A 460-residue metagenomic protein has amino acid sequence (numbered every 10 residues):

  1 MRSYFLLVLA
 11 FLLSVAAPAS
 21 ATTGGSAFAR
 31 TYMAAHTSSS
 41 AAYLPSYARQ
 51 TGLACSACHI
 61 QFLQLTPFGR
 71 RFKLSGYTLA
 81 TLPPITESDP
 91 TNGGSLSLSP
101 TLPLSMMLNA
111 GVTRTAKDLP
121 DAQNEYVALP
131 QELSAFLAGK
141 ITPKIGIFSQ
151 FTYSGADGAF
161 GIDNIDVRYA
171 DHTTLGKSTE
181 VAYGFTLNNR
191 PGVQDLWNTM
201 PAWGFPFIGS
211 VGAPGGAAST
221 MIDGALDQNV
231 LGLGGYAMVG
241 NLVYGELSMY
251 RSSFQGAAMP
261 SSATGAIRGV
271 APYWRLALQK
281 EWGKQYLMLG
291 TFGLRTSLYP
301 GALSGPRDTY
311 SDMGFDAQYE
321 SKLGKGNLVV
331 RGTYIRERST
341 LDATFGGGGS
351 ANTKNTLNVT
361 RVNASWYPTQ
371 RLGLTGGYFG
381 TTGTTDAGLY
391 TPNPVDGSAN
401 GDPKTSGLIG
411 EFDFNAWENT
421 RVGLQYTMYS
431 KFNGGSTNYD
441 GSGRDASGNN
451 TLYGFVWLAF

Functional and structural regions predicted by a protein language model:
M1-A41, Q64-N109, G301, G305 (+2 more regions): Post-cleavage N-terminal segment of exported redox proteins
S40-A54: Local sequence-structure signature of Cys/Sec-based thiol-disulfide redox active-site neighborhoods
G52-F62: The canonical Cys-X-X-Cys-His
A54, F414, T420, A446-F460: Outer-membrane beta-barrel "beta-signal"
L63-P67, S99-T115, P120-Q255, R268-K284 (+6 more regions): Outer membrane beta-barrel
G111-D118, T152-G158, R190-Q194, Y250-S261 (+6 more regions): Sequence/structural signature of outer-membrane beta-barrel proteins
Q123-V127, G155-I162, D223-D227, S262-G269 (+4 more regions): Replace "Gram-negative outer membrane beta-barrel proteins" with "bacterial and organellar outer membrane beta-barrel
Y286-G410, F414, Y426: Detector for outer-membrane/organellar transmembrane beta-barrel domains, recognizing the amphipathic beta-strand
